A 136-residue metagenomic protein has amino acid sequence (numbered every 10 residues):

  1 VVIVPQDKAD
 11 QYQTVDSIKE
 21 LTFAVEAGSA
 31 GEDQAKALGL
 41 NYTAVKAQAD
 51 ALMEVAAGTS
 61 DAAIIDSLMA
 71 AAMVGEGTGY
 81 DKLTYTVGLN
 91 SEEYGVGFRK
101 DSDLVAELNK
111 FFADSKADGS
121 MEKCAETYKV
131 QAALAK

Functional and structural regions predicted by a protein language model:
V1-V4, A71-A113, Q131-K136: Periplasmic-binding protein-like
V2, I18, V55, A63 (+3 more regions): Residue-level signal for nonpolar/aromatic packing positions in well-ordered secondary structure
V4-T22: Flexible hinge/capping segments at coil-to-helix
P5-Q6, E26-S29, A47-Q48, I64-M73 (+1 more regions): Beta->alpha turn/N-cap motifs
D10-Q11, A27-A30, T43-A57: Short helix-initiation/N-cap motifs at beta->coil->alpha
D16-S17, K36-L38, A49-I64, L68-M69 (+1 more regions): Short helices/loops that flank or line small-molecule/ion binding pockets
L21-A24, N41: Short, well-ordered beta-strand elements
A30-T43, K82-T84, E107-K136: Ligand-binding clefts/hinges and TM-proximal coupling segments of bilobed small-molecule sensing domains
